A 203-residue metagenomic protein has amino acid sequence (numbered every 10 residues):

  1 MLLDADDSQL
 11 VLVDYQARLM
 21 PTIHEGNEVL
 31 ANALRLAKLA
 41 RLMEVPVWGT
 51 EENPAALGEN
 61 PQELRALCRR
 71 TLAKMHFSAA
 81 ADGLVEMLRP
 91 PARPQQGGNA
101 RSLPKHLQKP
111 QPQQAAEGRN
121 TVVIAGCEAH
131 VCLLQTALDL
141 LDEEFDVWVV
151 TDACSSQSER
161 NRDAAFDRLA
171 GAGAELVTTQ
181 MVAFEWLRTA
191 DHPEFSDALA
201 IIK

Functional and structural regions predicted by a protein language model:
L2-D6, A55-K203: Active-site-adjacent betaalpha module
A5-S8, I23-P54: A short alpha/beta connector and helix-capping loop motif
S8-Y15: N-terminal nucleotide-binding beta1-loop-alpha1 segment
Y15, G49-E52, T151: A cross-domain feature marking catalytic cores of carbohydrate-active enzymes and several ubiquitous metabolic/repair
A17-T22: Short acidic, Gly/Ser-rich segments with clustered Asp/Glu that frequently serve as metal-coordination loops in enzyme
